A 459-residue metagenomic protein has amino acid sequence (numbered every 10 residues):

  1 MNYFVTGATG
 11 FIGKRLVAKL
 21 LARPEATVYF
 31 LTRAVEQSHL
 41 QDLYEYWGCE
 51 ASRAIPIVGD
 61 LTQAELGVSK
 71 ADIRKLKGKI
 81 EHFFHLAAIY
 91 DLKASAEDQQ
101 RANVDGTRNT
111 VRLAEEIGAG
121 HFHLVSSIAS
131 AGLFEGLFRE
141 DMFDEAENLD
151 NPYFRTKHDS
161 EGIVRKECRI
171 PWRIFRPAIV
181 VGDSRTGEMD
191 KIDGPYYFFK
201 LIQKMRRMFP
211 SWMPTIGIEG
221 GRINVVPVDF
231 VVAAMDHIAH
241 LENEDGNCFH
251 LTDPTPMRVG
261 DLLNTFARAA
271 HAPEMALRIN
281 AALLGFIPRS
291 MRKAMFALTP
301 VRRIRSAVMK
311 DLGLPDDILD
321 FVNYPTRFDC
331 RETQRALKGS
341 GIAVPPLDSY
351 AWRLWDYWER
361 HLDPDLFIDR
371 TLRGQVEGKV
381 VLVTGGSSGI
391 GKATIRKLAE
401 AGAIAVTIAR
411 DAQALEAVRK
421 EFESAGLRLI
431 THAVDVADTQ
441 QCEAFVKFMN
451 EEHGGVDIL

Functional and structural regions predicted by a protein language model:
M1-L86, A96, T371-Q375, E400-I404 (+1 more regions): N-terminal Rossmann/SDR dinucleotide-binding element
T9, V380, S387-S388: Conserved glycine-rich cofactor-binding loop
K19, R23-E25, T32, D317-V380: Amphipathic terminal alpha-helices
L61-G67, A433-A444: The beta1-alpha1 cofactor-binding region of Rossmann-like NAD(H)/NADP(H)-dependent oxidoreductases
H82-L86, K93-P152, W172-R173, T186: Conserved Rossmann-fold NAD(P)-dependent oxidoreductase catalytic core, especially the SDR/UDP-sugar
N148-A178: Active-site Tyr-X1-5-Lys
D183-Y196, H237-F249: Glycine/proline-rich active-site loop of Rossmann-fold NAD(P)-dependent oxidoreductases
H237-D316, R335: Mid/C-terminal beta-alpha module of Rossmann-like enzyme folds, strongest in SDR-family dehydrogenases/epimerases
